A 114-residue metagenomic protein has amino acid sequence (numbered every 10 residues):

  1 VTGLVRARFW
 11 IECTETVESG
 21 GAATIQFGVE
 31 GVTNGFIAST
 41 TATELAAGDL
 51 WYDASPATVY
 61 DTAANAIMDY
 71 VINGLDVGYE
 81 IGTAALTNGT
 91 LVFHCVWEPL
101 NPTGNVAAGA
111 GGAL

Functional and structural regions predicted by a protein language model:
V1-L114: Surface-exposed, low-hydrophobicity beta-strand/loop segments enriched in small/polar/acidic residues
